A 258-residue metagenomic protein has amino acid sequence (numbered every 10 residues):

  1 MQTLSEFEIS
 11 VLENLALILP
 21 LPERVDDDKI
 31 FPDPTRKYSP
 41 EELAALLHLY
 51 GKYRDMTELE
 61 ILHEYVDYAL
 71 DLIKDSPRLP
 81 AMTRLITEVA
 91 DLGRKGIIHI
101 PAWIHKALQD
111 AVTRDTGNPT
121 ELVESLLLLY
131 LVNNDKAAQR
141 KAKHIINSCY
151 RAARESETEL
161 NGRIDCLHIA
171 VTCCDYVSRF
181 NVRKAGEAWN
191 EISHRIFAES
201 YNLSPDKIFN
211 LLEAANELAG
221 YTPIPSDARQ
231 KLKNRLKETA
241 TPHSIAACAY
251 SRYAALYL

Functional and structural regions predicted by a protein language model:
M1-Y38, A45-G51, M56-T57, H63: Low-complexity, Ser/Thr/Pro/Gly-enriched N-terminal "stalk/linker" regions
L4, K29-L43, D71-T83, D110-T120 (+3 more regions): Solvent-exposed loop and edge beta-strand segments that line ligand/cofactor-binding and catalytic clefts
I9, R24, I61-R84: Helix-terminus loop motifs that line ligand-binding clefts
L17-I18, Y68, L72, D91 (+10 more regions): Alpha-helical scaffold segments in carbohydrate-active enzymes
P40-Y50, P80-L92, P119-Y130, R163-V177 (+2 more regions): Amphipathic alpha-helical elements of HEAT/ARM-like alpha-solenoid repeat scaffolds that form extended
G51-E58, G93-P101, L131-Q139, V177-K184 (+1 more regions): Short coil/turn connectors between adjacent alpha-helices in alpha-solenoid helical repeat scaffolds
E58, A69, I73, V89 (+12 more regions): Low-complexity, intrinsically disordered tandem-repeat tracts enriched in small residues
L62-V66, I100-V112, K141-I146, A185-I196 (+1 more regions): Alpha-helical repeat scaffolds
